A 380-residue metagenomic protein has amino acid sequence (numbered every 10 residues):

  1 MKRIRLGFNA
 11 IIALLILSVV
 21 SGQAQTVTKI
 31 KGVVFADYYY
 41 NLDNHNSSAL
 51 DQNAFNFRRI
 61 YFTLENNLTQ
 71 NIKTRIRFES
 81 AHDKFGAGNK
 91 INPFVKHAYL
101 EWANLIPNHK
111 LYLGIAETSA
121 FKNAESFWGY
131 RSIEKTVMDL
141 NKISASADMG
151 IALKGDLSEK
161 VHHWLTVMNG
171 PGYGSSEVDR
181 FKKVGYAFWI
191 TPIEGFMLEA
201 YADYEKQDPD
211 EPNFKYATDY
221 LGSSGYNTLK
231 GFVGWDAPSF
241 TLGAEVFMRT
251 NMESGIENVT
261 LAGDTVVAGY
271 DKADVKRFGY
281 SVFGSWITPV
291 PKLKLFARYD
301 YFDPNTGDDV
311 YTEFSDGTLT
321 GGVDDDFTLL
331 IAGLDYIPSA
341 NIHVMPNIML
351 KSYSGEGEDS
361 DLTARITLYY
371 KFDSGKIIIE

Functional and structural regions predicted by a protein language model:
M1-I11: Bacterial N-terminal signal peptides that target proteins for export
N9-V19: Bacterial N-terminal signal peptides
V19, M149, K182-V184, N227 (+1 more regions): Short beta-strand micro-motifs in enzyme catalytic cores
V20-A24: Sec/Tat signal peptide C-region and signal peptidase I cleavage site
T26-D43, A49-G170, V178-L198, A202 (+3 more regions): Outer membrane beta-barrel
F35-D37, N41-L50, G86-G88, E101-W102 (+1 more regions): Outer-membrane beta-barrel pore domains
